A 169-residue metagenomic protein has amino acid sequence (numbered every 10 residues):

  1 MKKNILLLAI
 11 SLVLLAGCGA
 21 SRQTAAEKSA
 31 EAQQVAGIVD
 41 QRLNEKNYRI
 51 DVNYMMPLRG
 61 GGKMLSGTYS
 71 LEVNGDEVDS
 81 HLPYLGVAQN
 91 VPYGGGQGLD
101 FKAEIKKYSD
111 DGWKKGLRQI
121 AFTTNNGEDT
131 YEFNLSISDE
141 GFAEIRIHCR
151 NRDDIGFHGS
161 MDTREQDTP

Functional and structural regions predicted by a protein language model:
M1-N4: Positively charged n-region of N-terminal signal peptides that target proteins for export
L6-I10: Sec-dependent N-terminal signal peptides
L14-G17: C-terminal motif of bacterial Sec signal peptides marking the signal peptidase cleavage site
G19-R22: Bacterial signal peptide processing site
T24-A25, S29-Q89, Y93: N-terminal secretory signal peptides
E27, A103-P169: Helix-rich interaction surfaces within compact, conserved domain-sized segments that mediate assembly or partner
K46-Y48, G67-Y69, N74-D76, Q97 (+3 more regions): A generic structural signal for short beta-strands and their flanking turns/coil linkers
A88, P92-S109: A low-complexity, Ser/Thr/Gly/Pro-enriched, surface-exposed linker/loop concept that marks segments flanking
